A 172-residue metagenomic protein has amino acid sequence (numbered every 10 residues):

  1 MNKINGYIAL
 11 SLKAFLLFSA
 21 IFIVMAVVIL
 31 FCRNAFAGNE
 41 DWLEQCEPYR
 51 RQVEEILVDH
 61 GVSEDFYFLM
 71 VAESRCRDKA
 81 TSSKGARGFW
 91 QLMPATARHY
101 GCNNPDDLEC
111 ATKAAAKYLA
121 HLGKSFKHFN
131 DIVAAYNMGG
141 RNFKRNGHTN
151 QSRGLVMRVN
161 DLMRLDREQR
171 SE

Functional and structural regions predicted by a protein language model:
M1-K3, S171-E172: Short intrinsically disordered terminal tails
K3-A20: N-terminal Sec-pathway targeting helices
S19-L30: Bacterial N-terminal signal peptides
F36-E172: Catalytic glycan-binding domains that act on GlcNAc-containing polysaccharides
